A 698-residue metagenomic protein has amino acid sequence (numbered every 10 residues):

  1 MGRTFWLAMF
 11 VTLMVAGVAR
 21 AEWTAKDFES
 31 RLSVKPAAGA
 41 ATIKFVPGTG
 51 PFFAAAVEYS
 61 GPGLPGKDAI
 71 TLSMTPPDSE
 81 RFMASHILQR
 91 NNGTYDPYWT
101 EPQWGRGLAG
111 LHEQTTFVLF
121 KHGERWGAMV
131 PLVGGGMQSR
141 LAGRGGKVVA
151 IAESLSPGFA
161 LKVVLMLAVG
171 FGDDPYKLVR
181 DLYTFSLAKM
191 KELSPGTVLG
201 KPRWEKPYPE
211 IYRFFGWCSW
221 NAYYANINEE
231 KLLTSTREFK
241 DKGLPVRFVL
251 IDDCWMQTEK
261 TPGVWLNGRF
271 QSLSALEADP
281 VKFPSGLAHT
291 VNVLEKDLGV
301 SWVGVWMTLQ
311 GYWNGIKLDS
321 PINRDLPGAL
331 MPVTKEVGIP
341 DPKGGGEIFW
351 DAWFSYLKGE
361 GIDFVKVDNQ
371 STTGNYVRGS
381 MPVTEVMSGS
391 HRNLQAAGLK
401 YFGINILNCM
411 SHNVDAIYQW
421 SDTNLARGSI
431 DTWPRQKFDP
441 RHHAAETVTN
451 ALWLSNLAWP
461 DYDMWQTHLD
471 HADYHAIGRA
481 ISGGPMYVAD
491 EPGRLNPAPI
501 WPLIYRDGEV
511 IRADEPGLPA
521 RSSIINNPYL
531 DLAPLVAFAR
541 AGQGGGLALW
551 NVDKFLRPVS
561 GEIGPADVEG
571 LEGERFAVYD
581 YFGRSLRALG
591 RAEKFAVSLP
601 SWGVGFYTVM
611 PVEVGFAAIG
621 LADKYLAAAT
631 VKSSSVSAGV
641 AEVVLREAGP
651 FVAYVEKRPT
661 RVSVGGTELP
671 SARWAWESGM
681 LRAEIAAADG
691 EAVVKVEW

Functional and structural regions predicted by a protein language model:
L7-A16: Bacterial N-terminal signal peptides
E22-A188: N-terminal accessory beta-strand-rich subdomains and adjacent acidic, glycine-rich linkers that precede catalytic cores
P77, R81-F82, A566-G583, Y654-E668: Solvent-exposed beta-hairpin/edge-strand motifs
E210-M381: Aromatic-lined carbohydrate-binding/catalytic grooves of carbohydrate-active enzymes
I316-E360, R392-P499, E515-Y529: Glycan-recognition surfaces
D368, R575-E593, S663-R682: Solvent-exposed beta-strand/loop surfaces of large extracellular or lumenal domains
A480-S482, Y487, I525-E574, F606-E613 (+1 more regions): Carbohydrate-binding surface patches
L589-A627, F651, A675-W698: C-terminal beta-strand-rich structural cap/linker in extracellular carbohydrate-active enzymes
